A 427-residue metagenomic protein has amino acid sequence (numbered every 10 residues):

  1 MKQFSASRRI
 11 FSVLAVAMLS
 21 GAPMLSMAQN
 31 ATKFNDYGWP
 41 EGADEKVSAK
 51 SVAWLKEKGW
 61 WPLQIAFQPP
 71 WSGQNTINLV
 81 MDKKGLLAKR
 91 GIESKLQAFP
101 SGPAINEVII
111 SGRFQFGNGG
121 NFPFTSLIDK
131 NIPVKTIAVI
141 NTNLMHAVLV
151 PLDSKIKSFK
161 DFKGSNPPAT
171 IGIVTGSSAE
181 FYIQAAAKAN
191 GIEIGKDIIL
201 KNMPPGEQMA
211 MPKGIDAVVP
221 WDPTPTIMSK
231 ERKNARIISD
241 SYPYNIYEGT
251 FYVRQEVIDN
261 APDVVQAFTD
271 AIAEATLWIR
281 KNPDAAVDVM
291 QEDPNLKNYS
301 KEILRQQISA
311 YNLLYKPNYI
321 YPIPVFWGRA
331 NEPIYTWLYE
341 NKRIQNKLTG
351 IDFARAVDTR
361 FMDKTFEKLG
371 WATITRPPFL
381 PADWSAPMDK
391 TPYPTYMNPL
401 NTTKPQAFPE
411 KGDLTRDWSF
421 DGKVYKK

Functional and structural regions predicted by a protein language model:
K2-L14: Bacterial N-terminal signal peptides that target proteins for export
S12-P23: Bacterial N-terminal signal peptides
M24-A28: Sec/Tat signal peptide C-region and signal peptidase I cleavage site
N30-N202, Q208-M209, D216-D222, I238-S239 (+2 more regions): Short, glycine-/small- and polar/acidic-enriched structural segments that line small-molecule recognition paths
F67, A169-V174, G214-I215, R254-I258 (+2 more regions): Second-shell loop/turn segments in exported
G206-K301: Pocket-lining segment of extracytoplasmic ligand-binding domains
A261-T349: Secondary-structure end/capping motifs
N312-K427: Tryptophan-rich aromatic "cage" segments
